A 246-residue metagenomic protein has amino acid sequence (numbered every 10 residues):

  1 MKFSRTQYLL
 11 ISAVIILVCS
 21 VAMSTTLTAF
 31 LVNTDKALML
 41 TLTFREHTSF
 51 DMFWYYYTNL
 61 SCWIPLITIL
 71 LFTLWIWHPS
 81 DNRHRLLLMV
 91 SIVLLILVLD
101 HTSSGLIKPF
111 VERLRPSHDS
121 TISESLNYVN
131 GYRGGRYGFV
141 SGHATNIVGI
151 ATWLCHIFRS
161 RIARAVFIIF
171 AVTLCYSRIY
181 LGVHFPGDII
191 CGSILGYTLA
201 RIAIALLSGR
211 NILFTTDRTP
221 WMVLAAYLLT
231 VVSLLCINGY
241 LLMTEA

Functional and structural regions predicted by a protein language model:
M1-I69, S104-G131: N-terminal transmembrane-helix/juxtamembrane module of multi-pass inner/ER membrane proteins
L10-T26, L66-W75, V93-L97, A225-Y240: Hydrophobic core of alpha-helical transmembrane segments in multi-pass integral membrane proteins
M39, L71-W75, S103-E112, C155 (+2 more regions): Membrane-water interface at transmembrane helix exits
S49, D81-L88, R159-A165: Membrane-helix interface segments
T58-W77, S91, H143-N146, V166: Hydrophobic alpha-helical transmembrane segments
F72-S103: Interfacial segments of alpha-helical transmembrane regions
S91-K108, A163-R178: Small-polar-interrupted transmembrane alpha-helices in polytopic inner-membrane proteins
N127-A246: Membrane-embedded catalytic cores of phosphoryl/pyrophosphoryl-handling enzymes
